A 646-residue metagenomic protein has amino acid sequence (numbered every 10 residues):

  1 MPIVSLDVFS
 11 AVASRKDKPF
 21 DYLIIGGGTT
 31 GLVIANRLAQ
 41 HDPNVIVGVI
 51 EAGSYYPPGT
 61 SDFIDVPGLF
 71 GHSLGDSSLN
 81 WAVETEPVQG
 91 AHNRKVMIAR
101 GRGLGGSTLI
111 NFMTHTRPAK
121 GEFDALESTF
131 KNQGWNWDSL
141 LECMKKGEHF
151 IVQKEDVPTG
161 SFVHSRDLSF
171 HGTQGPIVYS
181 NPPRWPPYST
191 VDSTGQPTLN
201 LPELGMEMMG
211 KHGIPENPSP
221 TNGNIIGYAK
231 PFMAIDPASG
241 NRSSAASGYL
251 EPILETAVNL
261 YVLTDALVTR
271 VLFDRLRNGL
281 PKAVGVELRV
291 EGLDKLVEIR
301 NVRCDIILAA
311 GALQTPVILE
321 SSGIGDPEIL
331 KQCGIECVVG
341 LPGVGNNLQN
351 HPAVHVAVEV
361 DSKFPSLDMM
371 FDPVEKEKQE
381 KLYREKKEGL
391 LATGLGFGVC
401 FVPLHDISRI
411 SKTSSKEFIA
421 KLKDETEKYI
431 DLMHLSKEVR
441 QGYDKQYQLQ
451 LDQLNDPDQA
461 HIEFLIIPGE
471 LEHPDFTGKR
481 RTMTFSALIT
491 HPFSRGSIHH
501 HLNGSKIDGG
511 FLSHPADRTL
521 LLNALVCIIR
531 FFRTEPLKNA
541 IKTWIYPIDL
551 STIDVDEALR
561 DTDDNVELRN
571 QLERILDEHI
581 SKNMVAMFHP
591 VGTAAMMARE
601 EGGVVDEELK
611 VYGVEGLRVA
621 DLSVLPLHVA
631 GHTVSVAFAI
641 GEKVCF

Functional and structural regions predicted by a protein language model:
M1-G71, H92, M97-I98, G103-L104 (+1 more regions): Structural core of flavin- and non-heme-iron oxidoreductases, emphasizing the beta-strand/alpha-helix scaffold
L69-Q89, R100: Core domains of carbohydrate- and sulfate-ester-processing enzymes
